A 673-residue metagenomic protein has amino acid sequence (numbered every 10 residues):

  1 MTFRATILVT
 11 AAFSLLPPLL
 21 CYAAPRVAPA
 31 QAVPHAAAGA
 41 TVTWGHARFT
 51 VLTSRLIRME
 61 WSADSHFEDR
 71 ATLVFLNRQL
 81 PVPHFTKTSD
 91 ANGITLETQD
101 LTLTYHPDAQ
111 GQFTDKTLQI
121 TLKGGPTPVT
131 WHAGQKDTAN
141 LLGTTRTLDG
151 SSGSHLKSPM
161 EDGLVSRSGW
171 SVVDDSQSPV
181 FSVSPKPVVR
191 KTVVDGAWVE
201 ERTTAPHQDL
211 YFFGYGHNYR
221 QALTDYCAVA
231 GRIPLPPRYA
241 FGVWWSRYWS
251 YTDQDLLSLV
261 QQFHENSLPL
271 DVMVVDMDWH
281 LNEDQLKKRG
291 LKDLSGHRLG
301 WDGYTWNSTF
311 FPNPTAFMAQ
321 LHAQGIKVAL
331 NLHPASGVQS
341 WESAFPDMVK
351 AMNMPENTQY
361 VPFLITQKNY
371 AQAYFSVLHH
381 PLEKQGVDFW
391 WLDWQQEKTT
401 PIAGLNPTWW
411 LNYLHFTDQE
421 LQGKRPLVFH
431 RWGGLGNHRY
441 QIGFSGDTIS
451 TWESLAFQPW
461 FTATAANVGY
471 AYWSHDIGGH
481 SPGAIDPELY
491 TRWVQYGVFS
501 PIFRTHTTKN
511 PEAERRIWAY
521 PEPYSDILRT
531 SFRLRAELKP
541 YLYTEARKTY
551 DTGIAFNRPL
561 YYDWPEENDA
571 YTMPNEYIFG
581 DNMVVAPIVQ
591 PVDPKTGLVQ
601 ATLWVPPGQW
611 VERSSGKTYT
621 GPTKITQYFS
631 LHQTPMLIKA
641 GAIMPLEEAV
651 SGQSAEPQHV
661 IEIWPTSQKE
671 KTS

Functional and structural regions predicted by a protein language model:
V9-P18: Bacterial N-terminal signal peptides
C21-A23, A30: Boundary at the C-terminal end of the N-terminal hydrophobic targeting segment
V27, L52-A91: A low-complexity, Ser/Thr/Gly/Pro-enriched, surface-exposed linker/loop concept that marks segments flanking
S89-P237, R247-Y248, V260-E265, Q627-V650 (+1 more regions): Catalytic and substrate-binding clefts that recognize carbohydrates or anionic sugar/phosphate headgroups
P234-T399, H438: Aromatic-lined carbohydrate-binding/catalytic grooves of carbohydrate-active enzymes
F241-R247, V274-V275, I326-Q339, L392-Q395 (+3 more regions): Aromatic-lined carbohydrate-recognition surfaces of secreted/lumenal glycan-active proteins
N353-W394, G423-T451, T505-I527: Alpha-amylase-like alpha-glycosidases and glucanotransferases acting on alpha-linked glucans and related
F416, G436-G443, F457-F461, A465-H475 (+1 more regions): Catalytic core of carbohydrate-active enzymes
